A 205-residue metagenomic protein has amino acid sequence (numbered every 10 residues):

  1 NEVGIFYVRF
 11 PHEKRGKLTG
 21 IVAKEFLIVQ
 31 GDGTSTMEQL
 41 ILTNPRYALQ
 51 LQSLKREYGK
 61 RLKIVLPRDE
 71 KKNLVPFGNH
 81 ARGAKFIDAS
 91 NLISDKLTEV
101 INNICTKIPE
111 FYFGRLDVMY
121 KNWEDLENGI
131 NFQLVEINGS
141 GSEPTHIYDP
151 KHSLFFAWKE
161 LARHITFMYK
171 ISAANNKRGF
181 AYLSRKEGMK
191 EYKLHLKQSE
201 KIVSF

Functional and structural regions predicted by a protein language model:
N1-A84, L92-V100, I104, M119-N122 (+1 more regions): Phosphate-binding site of ATP-dependent enzymes
T34-R68, I108, S153-M189: Active-site "cap" helix and flanking loop/linker of ATP-utilizing ligase/carboxylase catalytic domains
Y112-R115: Flexible, glycine/charged-enriched surface loops at secondary-structure junctions
K121-F205: C-terminal active-site "lid" helix and adjoining low-complexity regulatory extension at the edge of ATP-using catalytic
